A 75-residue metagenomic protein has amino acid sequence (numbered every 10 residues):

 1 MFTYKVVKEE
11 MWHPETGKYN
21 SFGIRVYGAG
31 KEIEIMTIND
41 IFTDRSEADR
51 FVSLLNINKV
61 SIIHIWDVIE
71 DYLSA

Functional and structural regions predicted by a protein language model:
M1-G23, G30: Short N-terminal "domain-start" leader segments that mark the transition from disordered tails or signal peptides into
M1-Y4, K8-M11, D40, N56-A75: Low-complexity intrinsically disordered segments
F2-Y4, F22, Y27, F42 (+2 more regions): Aromatic side chains
G23, I35-I38, W66: Low-complexity, intrinsically disordered short peptide segments enriched in small/polar/basic residues
Y27-A29, R45-D49, K59-I63: Short, surface-exposed linear patches
A29-G30, A75: Acidic, proline/glycine-rich low-complexity IDRs
E32-R50, L54-L55: A short, exposed loop/beta-hairpin motif centered on an aromatic-Gly-Thr core
